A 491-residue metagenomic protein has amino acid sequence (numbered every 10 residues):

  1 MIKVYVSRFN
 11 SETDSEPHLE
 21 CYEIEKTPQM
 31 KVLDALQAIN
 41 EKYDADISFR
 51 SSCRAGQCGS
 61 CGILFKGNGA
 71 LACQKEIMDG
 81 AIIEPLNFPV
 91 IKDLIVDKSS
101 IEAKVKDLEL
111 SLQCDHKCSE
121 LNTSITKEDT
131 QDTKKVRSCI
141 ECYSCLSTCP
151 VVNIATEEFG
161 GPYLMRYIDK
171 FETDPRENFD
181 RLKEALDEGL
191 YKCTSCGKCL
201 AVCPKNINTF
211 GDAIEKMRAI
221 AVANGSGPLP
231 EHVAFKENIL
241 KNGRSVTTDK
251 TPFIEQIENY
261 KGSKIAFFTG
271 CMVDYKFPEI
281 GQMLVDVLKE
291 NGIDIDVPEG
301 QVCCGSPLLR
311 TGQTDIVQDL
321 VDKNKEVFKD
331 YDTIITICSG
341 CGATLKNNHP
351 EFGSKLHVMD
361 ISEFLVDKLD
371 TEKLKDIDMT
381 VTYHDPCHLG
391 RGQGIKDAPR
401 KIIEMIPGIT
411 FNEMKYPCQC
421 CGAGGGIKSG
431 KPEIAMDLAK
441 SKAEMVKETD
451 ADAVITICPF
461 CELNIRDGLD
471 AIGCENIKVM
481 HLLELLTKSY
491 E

Functional and structural regions predicted by a protein language model:
M1-Y22: Eukaryote-biased recognition of intrinsically disordered, low-complexity regulatory segments
S7, I24-E25, L64-N68: Short strand-turn-strand beta-turns centered on an Asx-Gly dipeptide
T27-A35, E76, P252: Short, structural beta-strand-to-alpha-helix junction motif
M30-K42, E84-N242, D319, L365 (+3 more regions): Ferredoxin-type iron-sulfur electron-transfer modules in oxidoreductases and energy-metabolism complexes
Q37-A70, T126-C139, D180-G197, E290-G300 (+3 more regions): Immediate flanking context of iron-sulfur cluster ligation sites
C53, C58-C61, C73, C139-C145 (+9 more regions): Short cysteine clusters
C73, M272-H357, H388-E491: Cofactor-cradling patches in redox/metallo enzymes
T133, E141, I168-V302, S306-G353: Iron-sulfur-cluster electron-transfer modules
